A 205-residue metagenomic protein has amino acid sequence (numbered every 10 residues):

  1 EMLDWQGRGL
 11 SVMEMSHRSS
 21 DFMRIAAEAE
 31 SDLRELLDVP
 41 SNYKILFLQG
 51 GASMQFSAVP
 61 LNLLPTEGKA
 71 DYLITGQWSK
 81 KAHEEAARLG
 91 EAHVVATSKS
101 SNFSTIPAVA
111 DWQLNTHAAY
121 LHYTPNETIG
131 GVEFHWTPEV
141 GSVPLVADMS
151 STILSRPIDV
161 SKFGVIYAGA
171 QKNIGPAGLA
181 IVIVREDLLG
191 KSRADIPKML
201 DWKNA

Functional and structural regions predicted by a protein language model:
E1-Q6: Polybasic, low-complexity association/targeting segments
G7-Q55, N62, G76-Q77, E84-E85: Conserved N-terminal alpha-helix of the aminotransferase class I/II PLP-enzyme fold
L64-K80: Conserved PLP-anchoring active-site segment centered on the Schiff-base-forming lysine
A86, T97-I153: Active-site phosphate-binding strand-loop segment of PLP-dependent enzymes
S104-P107, G131-W136, S155-S161, A177-A180 (+1 more regions): A short secondary-structure junction signal
V146, V160-Q171: Conserved active-site segment immediately N-terminal to the catalytic lysine that forms the internal aldimine
A170-A205: Active-site C-terminal subdomain of aminotransferase-like
